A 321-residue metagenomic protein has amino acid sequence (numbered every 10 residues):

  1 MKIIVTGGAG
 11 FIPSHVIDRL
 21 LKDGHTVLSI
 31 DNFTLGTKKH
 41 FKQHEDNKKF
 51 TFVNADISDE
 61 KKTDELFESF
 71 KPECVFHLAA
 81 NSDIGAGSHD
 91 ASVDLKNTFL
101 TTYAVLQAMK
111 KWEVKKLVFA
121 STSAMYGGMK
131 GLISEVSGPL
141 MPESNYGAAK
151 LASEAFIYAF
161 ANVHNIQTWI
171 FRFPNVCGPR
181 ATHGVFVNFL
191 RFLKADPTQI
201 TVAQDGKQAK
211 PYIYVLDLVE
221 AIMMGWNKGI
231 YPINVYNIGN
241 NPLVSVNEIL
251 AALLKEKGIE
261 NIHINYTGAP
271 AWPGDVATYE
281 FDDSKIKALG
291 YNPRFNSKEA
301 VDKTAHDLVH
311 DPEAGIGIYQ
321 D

Functional and structural regions predicted by a protein language model:
M1-V176, H310: N-terminal Rossmann-like NAD(P)+-binding domain of SDR-like oxidoreductases, especially those catalyzing
N47-K48, H164-N165, L190-V202, K255-T267: A short C-terminal helix-loop "cap" of Rossmann-like NAD(P)-dependent dehydrogenase/epimerase domains
T51, R172-V176, I200-T201, I222 (+5 more regions): A recurrent short beta-strand within the Rossmann-like NAD(P)-dependent oxidoreductase core
G87, G138-P139, T168-V176, F189-I213 (+1 more regions): A conserved pocket-lining segment of Rossmann-fold NAD(P)-dependent short-chain dehydrogenase/reductase
L151, I166, V176-N188, T198 (+4 more regions): Glycine/proline-rich active-site loop of Rossmann-fold NAD(P)-dependent oxidoreductases
C177-H183, G206-V219, V235-K255, F295-N296 (+1 more regions): Substrate-binding strand-loop-helix patch in Rossmann-like NAD(P)-dependent oxidoreductase/epimerase domains
D205-K207, I233-Y236, N247-A251, G258-T278 (+2 more regions): C-terminal "lid/loop" region of Rossmann-like NAD(P)-dependent oxidoreductases
S297-D321: Amphipathic terminal alpha-helices
